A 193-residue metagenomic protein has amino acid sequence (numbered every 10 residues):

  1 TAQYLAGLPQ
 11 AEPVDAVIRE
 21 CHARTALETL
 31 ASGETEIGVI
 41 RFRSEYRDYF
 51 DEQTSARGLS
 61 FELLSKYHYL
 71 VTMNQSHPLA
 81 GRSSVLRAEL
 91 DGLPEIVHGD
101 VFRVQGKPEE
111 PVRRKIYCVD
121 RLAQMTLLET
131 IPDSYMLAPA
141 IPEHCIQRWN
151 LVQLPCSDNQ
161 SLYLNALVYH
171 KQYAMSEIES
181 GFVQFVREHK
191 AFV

Functional and structural regions predicted by a protein language model:
T1-Y49: Central regulatory/effector-binding core of bacterial HTH transcription factors
A2-L5, Y46-D48, S83-R113, S176: Secondary-structure junction motif
A23-R24, G58, S84, R121-L122: Structural motif corresponding to alpha-helix initiation and N-cap regions
T25, A31-E36, I96, D100-L154: Hydrophobic hinge/microswitch elements
Q53-Y69, M73-E95: Flexible hinge/capping segments at coil-to-helix
S55-K66, P139-A140, R148-L164, K171: Short beta-strand->loop
V152-V193: A late-sequence structural motif
